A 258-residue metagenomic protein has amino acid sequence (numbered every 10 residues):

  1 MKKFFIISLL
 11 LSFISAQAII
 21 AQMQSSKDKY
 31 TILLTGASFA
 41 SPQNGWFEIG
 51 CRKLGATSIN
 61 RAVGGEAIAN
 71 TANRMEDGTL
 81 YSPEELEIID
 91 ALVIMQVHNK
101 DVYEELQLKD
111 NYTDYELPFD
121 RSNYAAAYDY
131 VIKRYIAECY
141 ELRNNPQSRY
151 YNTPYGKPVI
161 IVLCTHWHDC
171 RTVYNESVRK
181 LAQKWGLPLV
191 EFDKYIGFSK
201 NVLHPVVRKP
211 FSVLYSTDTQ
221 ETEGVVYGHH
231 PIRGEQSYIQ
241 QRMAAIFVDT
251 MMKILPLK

Functional and structural regions predicted by a protein language model:
M1-N44, E48, R52-A56, L80 (+4 more regions): N-terminal secretory targeting modules
S26-L34, F39-D129: Conserved SGNH/GDSL esterase-like catalytic core that processes O-acyl groups on lipids and polysaccharides
G36-F39, Q43, L54, V93-Q96 (+6 more regions): Sec/Tat-exported extracytoplasmic proteins
S38-F39, D114-S122, C164-H168, V226-G234: Second-shell loop/turn segments in exported
N70-M75, D120-V131, R143, C170-Y174 (+1 more regions): Soluble or luminal CAZymes and related metallo-dependent hydrolases
I132-K180, K184-W185: Active-site segments of SGNH/GDSL-like serine hydrolases that catalyze O-acetyl group transfer/hydrolysis on lipids
H166-K258: Catalytic His-Asp segment of secreted/periplasmic serine-dependent ester chemistry enzymes
